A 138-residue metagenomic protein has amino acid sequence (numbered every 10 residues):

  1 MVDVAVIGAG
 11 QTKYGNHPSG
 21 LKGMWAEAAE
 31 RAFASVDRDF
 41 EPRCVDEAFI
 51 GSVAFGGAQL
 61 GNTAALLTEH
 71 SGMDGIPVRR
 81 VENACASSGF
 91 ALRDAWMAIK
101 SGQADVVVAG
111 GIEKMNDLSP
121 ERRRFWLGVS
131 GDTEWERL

Functional and structural regions predicted by a protein language model:
M1-V78, K100, G111-L138: Conserved "HGTGT" condensation-loop signature of ketosynthase/thiolase-family condensing enzymes that catalyze
R79-E113: Active-site-proximal alpha-helical scaffold in enzymes
